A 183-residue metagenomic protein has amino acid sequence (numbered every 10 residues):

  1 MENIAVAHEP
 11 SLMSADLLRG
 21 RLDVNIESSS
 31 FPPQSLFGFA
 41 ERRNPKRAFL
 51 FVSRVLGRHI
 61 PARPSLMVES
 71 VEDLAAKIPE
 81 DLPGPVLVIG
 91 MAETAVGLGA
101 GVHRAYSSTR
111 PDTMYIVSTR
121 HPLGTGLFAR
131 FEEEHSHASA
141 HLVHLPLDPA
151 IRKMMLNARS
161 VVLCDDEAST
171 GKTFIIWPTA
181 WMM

Functional and structural regions predicted by a protein language model:
M1-M183: PRPP-associated nucleotide enzymes
